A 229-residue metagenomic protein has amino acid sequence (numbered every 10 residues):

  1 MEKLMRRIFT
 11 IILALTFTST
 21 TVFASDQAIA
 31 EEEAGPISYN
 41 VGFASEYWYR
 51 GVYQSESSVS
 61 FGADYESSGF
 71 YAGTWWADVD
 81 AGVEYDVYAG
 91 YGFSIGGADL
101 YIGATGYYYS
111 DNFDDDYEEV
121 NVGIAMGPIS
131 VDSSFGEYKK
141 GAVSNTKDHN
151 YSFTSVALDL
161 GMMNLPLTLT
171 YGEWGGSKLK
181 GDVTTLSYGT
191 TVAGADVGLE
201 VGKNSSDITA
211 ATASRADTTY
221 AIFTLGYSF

Functional and structural regions predicted by a protein language model:
E2-F229: Outer-membrane beta-barrel proteins
